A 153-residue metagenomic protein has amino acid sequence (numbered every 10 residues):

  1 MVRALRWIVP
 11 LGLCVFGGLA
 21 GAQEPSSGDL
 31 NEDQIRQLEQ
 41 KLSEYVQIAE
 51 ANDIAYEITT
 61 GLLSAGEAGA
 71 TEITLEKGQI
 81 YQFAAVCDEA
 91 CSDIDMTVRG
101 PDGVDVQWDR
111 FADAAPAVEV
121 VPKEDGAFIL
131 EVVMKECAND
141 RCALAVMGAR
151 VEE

Functional and structural regions predicted by a protein language model:
M1-V9: Bacterial N-terminal signal peptides that target proteins for export
R6, G21-A22: Short helix/turn-capping signatures at newly exposed starts of structured segments
I8-G18: Bacterial N-terminal signal peptides
L13, P25-S26, G103: Intrinsically disordered, low-complexity segments enriched in Ser/Pro/Gly/Ala and basic residues
Q23-N52, I129-E153: C-terminal edge strands of extracellular/lumenal beta-sandwich accessory domains
Y56-A143, R150-E153: Acidic, Ser/Thr/Pro-rich low-complexity intrinsically disordered segments
